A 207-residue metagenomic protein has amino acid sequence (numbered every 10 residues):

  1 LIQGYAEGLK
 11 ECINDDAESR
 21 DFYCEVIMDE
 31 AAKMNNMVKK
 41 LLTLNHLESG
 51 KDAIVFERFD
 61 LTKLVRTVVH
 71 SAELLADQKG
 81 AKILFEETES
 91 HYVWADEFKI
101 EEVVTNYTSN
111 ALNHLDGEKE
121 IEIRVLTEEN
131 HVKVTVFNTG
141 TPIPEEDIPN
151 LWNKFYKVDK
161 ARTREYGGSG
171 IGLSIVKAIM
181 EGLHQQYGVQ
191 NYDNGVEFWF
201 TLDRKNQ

Functional and structural regions predicted by a protein language model:
K10-A17: Short acidic helix/loop segment immediately C-terminal to the autophosphorylated histidine in two-component histidine
D15, S49-I54, Y92-A95: Conserved micro-motifs of the catalytic ATP-binding
D29-M34: Short alpha-helical segment of the dimerization/phosphotransfer core of two-component systems
V55-F59, D77, K82-H91: Conserved catalytic submotifs in the C-terminal HATPase_c
V55-H70: A conserved beta-strand-to-alpha-helix junction within the catalytic ATP-binding
I143-K157: Short conserved segment of the HATPase_c
H184-Q185: Conserved glycine-rich
